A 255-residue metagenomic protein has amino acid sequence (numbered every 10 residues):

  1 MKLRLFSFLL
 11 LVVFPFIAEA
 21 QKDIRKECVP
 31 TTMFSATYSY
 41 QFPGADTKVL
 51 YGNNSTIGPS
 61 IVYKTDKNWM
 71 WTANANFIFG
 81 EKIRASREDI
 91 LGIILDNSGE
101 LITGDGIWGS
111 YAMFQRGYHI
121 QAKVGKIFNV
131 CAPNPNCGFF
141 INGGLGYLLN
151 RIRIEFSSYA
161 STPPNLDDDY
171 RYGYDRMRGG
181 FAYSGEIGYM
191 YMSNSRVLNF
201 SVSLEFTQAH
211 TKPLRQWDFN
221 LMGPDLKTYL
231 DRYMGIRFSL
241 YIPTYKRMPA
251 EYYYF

Functional and structural regions predicted by a protein language model:
L5-F14: Sec-dependent N-terminal signal peptides
A20-M70, N74, I78, S239 (+2 more regions): Short glycine/proline- and aromatic-enriched beta-strand/turn motifs that initiate or cap beta-hairpins
Q21-T31, K67-N68, V130-G138, M192-F200 (+1 more regions): Short loop/turn motifs that connect adjacent beta-strands in outer-membrane beta-barrel proteins
P30, N53-I57, F114-I120, C137 (+3 more regions): Residues that define the transmembrane beta-barrel architecture of outer-membrane proteins
T32-A36, W71-A75, I120, C137-L145 (+3 more regions): Transmembrane beta-strands of outer-membrane beta-barrel proteins
Y38-G44, F77-E81, K126-F128, L145-R151 (+3 more regions): Transmembrane beta-strands of outer-membrane beta-barrel pores
A45-L50, I83-G117, N150-G180, K212-G235: Extracellular/periplasm-exposed beta-strand and loop segments of Gram-negative cell-envelope proteins, dominated by
G185, Y191-F255: Predominantly the C-terminal beta-signal and adjacent terminal strand-loop region of outer-membrane beta-barrel
